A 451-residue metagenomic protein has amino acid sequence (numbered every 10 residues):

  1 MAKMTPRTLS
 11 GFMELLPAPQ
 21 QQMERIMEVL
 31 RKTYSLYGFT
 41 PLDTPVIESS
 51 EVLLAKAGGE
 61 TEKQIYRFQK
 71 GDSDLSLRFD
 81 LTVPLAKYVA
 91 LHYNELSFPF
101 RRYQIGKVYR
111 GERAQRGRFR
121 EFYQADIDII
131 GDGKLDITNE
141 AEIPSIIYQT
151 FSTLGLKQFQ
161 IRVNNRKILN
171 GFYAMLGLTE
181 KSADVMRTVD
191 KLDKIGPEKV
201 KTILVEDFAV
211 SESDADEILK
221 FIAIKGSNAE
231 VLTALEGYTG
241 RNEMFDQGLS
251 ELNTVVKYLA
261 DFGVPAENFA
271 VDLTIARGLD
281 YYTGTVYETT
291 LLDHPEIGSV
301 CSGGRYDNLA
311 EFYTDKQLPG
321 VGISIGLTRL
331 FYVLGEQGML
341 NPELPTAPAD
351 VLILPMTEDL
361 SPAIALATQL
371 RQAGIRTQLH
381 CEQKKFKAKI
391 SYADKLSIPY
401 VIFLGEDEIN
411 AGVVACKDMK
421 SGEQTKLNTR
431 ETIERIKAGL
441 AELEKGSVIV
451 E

Functional and structural regions predicted by a protein language model:
M1-Q20, Q69, T179: Auxiliary tRNA-acceptor-end handling modules of aminoacyl-tRNA synthetases
K3, R31-K32, L36, D43 (+2 more regions): Generic N-terminal leader/targeting and pre-domain segments
P19-Y37, E48-S49, D72, T82-N94 (+3 more regions): Positively charged, Gly/Ser-enriched RNA/tRNA-binding surfaces
L42, V46-S76: Polyanion/phosphate-binding surface patch
K63-D72, L178-V200, L291-D293: Acidic, His- and aromatic-enriched active-site or binding-groove loops in soluble protein domains that engage sugars
I161, N165-L169: Glycine-rich, mobile lid/loop segments that gate access to catalytic sites or pores
G171-Y173: Outer-membrane beta-barrel and related beta-rich outer-membrane complex signature in Gram-negative bacteria
